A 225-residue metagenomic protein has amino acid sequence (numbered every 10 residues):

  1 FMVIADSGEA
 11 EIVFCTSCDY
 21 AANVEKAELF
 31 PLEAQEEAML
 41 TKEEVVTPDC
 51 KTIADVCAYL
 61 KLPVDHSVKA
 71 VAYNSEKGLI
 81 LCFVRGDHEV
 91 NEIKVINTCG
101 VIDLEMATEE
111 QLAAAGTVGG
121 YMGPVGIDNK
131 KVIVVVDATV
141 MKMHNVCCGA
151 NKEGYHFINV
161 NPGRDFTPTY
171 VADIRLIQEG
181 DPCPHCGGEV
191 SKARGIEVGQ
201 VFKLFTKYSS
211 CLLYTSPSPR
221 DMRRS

Functional and structural regions predicted by a protein language model:
M2-S216, R220: Extended, low-hydrophobicity, polar/charged segments
